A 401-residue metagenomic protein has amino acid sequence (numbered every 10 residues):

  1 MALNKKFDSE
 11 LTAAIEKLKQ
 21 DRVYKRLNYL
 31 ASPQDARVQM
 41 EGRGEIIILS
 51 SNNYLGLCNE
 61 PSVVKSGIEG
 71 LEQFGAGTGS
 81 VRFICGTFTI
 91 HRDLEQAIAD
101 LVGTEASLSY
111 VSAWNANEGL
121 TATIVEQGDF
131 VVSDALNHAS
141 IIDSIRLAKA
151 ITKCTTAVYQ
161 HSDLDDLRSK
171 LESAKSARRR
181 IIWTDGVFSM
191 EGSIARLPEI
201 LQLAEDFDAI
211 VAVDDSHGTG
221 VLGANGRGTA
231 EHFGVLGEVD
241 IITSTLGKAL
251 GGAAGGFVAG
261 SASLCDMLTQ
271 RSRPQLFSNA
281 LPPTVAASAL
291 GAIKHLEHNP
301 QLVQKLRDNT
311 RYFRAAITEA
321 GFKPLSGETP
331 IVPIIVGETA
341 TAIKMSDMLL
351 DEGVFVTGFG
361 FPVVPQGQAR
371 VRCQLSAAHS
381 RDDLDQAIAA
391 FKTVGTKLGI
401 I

Functional and structural regions predicted by a protein language model:
T12-A13, K17-A76, A209: N-terminal "arm"/small-domain region of PLP-dependent enzymes with the aminotransferase-like
N53, C154-V213: Active-site phosphate-binding strand-loop segment of PLP-dependent enzymes
P61, K65-E69, Q73, Q96 (+3 more regions): PLP-dependent enzyme catalytic core of the Aspartate aminotransferase-like
K65-A113: Conserved N-terminal alpha-helix of the aminotransferase class I/II PLP-enzyme fold
L120-A139: Conserved PLP-anchoring active-site segment centered on the Schiff-base-forming lysine
A135-S144, G367: Short, glycine/polar-rich helix-capping loops at beta-to-alpha or helix-loop-helix junctions that flank or form
F207-I210, H217, L222-E328: Active-site C-terminal subdomain of aminotransferase-like
Q304-F313, T318-G353, V363, Q368 (+1 more regions): Conserved PLP-binding catalytic core of the aspartate aminotransferase-like
